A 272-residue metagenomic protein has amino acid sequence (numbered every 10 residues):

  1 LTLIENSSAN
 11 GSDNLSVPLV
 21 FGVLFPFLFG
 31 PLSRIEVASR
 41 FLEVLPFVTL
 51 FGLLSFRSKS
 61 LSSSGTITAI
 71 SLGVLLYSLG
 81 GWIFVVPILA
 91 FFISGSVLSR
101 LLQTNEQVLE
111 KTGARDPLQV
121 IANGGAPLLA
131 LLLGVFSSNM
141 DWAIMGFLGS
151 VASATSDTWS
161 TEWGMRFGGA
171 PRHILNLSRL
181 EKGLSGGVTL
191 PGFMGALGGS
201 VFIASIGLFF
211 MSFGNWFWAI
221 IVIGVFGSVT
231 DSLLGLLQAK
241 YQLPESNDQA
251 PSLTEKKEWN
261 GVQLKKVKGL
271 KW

Functional and structural regions predicted by a protein language model:
L1-L28, E36-W272: Interhelical loop and helix-boundary elements at the membrane-water interface of polytopic inner-membrane proteins
